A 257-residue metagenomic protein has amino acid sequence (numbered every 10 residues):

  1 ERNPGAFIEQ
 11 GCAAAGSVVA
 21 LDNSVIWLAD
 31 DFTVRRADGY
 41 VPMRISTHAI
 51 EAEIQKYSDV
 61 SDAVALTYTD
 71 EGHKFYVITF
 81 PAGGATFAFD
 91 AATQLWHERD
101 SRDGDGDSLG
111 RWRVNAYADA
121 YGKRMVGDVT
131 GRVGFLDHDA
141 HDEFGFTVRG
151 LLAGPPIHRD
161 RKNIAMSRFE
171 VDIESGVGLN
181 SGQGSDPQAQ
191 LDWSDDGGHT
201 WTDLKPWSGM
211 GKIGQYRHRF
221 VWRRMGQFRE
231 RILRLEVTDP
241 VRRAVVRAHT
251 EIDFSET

Functional and structural regions predicted by a protein language model:
N3-F7: A short beta-strand motif characteristic of beta-propeller blades
E9-T257: Beta-sheet repeat architectures centered on beta-propellers
